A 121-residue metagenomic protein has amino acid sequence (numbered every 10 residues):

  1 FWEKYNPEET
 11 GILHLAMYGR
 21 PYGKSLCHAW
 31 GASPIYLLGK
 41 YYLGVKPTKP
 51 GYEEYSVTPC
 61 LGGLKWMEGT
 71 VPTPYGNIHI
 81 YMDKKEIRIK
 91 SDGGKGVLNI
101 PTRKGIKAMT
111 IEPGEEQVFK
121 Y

Functional and structural regions predicted by a protein language model:
F1-Y121: Non-catalytic C-terminal accessory modules of carbohydrate-active enzymes
